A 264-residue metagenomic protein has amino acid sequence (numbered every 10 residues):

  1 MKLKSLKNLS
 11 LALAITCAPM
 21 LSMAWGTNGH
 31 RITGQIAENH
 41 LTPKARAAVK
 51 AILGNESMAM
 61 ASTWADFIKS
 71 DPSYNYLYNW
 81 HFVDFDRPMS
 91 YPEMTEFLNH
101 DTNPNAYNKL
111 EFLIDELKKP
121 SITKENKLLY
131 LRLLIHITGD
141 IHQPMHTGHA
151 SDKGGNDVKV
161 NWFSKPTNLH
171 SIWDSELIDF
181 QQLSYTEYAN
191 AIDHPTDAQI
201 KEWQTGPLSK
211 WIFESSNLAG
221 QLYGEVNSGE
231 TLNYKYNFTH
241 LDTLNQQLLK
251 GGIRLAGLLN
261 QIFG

Functional and structural regions predicted by a protein language model:
K2-S10: Bacterial N-terminal signal peptides that target proteins for export
L11-T16: Sec-dependent N-terminal signal peptides of Gram-positive bacterial secreted proteins and lipoproteins
M23-I137, P144, H149-G264: N-terminal, motif-rich segments that launch catalysis or mediate targeting to/interaction with membranes, typified by
